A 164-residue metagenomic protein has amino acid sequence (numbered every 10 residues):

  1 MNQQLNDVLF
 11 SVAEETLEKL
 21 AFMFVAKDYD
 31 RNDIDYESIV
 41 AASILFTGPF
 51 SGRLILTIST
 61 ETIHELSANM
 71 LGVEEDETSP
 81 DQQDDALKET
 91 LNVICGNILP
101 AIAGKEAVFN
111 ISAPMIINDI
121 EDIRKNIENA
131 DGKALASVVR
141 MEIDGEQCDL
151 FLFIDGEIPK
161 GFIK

Functional and structural regions predicted by a protein language model:
M1-K164: N-terminal auxiliary interaction/assembly segments of multi-subunit proteins
